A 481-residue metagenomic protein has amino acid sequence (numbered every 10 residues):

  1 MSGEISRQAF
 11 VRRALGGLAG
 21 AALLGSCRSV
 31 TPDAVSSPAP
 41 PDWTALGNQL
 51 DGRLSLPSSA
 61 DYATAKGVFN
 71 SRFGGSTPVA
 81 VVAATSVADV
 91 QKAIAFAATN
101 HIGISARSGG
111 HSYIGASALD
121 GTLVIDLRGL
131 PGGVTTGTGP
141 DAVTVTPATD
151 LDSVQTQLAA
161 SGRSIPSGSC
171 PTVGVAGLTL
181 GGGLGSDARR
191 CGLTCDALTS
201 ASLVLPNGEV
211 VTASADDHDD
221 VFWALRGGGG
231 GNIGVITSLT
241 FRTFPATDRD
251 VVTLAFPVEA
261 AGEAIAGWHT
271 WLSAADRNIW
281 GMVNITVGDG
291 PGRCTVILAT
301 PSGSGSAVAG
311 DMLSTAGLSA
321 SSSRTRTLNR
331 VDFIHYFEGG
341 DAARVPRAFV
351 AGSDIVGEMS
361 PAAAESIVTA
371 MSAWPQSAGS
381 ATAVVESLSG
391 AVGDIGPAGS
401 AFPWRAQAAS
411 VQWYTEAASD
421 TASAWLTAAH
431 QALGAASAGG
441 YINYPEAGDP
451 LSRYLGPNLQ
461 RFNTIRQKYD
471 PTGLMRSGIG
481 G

Functional and structural regions predicted by a protein language model:
S2-G481: Soluble FAD-dependent oxygen oxidases
